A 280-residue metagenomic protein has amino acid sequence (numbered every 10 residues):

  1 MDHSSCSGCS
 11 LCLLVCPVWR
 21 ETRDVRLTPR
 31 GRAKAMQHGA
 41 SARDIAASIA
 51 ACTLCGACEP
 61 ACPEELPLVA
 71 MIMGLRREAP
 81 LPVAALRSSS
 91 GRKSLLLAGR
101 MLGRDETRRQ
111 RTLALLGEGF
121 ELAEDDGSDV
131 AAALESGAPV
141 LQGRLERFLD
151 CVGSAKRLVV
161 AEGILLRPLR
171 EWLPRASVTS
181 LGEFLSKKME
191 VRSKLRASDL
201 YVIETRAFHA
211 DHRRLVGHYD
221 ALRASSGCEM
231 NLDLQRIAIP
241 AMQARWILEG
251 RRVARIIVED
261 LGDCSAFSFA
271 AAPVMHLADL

Functional and structural regions predicted by a protein language model:
M1-W19, I45-L66: Cysteine-centered iron-sulfur cluster-binding motifs in ferredoxin-type domains/subunits of redox enzymes
H3, L68-L280: Iron-sulfur cluster-binding electron-transfer modules in prokaryotic oxidoreductases
S7, L27, G31, A47 (+6 more regions): Conserved active-site and cofactor/substrate-binding residues in soluble primary-metabolism enzymes
C12, T28, H38, A47-A51 (+3 more regions): Alpha-helical context
C16, S41-A42, C55, L96 (+1 more regions): General secondary-structure edge motif
P17, P29, P63, L261 (+1 more regions): Proline-centered helix-kink/hinge sites
V18-A47, E65-L86: Non-heme iron-sulfur electron-transfer modules
